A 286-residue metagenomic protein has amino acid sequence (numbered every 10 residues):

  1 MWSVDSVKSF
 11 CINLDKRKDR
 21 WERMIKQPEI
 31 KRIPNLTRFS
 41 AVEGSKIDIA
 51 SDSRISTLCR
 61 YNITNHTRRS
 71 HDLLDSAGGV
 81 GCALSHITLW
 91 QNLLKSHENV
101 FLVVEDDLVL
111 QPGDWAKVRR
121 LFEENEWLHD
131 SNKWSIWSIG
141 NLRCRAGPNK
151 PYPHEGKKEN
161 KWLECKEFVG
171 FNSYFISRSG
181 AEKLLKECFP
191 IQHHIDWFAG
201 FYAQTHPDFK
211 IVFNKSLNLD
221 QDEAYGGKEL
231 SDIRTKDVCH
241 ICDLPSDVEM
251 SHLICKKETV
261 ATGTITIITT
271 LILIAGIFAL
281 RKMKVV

Functional and structural regions predicted by a protein language model:
M1-V104, L108-V286: An acidic/histidine-cluster motif and surrounding catalytic segment that typifies divalent-metal-assisted enzyme active
